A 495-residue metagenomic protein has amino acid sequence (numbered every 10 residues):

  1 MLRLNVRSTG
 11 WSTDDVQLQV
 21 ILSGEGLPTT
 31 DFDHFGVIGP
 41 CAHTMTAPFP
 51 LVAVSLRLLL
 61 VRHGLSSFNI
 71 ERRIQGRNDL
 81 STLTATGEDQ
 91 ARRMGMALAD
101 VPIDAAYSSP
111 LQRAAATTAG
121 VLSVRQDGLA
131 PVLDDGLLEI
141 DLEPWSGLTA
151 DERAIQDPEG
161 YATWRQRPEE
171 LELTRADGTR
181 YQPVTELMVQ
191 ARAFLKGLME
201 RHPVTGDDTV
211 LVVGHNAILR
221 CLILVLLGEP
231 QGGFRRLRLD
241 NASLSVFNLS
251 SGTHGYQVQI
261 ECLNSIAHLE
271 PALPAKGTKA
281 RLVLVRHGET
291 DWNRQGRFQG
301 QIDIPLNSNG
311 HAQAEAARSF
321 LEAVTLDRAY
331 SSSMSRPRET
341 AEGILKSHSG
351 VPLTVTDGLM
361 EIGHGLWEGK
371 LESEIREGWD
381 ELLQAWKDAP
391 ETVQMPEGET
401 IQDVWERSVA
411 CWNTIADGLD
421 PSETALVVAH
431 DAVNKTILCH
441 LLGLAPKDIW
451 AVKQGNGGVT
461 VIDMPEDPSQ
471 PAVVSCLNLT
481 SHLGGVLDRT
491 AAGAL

Functional and structural regions predicted by a protein language model:
L2, D15-L18, H34: Alpha-helix boundary/capping motif
D15, T29-D31, C41-T44: Intrinsically disordered, low-complexity segments enriched in serine/threonine/proline/glycine and often basic
G36-C41, T46-R57, E143-E152, G206-D208 (+7 more regions): Acidic, low-complexity terminal tails and accessory targeting/binding regions of phosphate-metabolizing enzymes
T46-S55, R92-A162, E315-Q384: Phosphate-coordination/substrate-recognition cap region in phosphate-metabolizing enzymes
H63, G87, H215, H287 (+2 more regions): Short, conserved phosphate/pyrophosphate- and ester-handling motifs at nucleotide-, phospho-/glycolipid
L65-A116, G120-V121, D177-A191, D291-I344 (+1 more regions): Loop-to-helix element that buttresses phosphate recognition and phosphoryl-transfer chemistry
D89-R92, M96, P110, A116 (+7 more regions): Extended, hydrophobic interaction surfaces within ordered domains
